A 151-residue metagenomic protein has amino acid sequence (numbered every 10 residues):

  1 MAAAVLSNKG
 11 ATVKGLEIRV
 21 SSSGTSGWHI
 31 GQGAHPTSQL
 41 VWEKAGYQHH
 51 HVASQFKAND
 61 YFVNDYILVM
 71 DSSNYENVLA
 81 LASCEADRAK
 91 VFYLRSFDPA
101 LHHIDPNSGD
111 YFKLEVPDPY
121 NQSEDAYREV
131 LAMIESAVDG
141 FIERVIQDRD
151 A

Functional and structural regions predicted by a protein language model:
M1-N64, E143-D150: Conserved active-site segments centered on acidic
S72, N77-A151: Phosphate-binding/catalytic loops
